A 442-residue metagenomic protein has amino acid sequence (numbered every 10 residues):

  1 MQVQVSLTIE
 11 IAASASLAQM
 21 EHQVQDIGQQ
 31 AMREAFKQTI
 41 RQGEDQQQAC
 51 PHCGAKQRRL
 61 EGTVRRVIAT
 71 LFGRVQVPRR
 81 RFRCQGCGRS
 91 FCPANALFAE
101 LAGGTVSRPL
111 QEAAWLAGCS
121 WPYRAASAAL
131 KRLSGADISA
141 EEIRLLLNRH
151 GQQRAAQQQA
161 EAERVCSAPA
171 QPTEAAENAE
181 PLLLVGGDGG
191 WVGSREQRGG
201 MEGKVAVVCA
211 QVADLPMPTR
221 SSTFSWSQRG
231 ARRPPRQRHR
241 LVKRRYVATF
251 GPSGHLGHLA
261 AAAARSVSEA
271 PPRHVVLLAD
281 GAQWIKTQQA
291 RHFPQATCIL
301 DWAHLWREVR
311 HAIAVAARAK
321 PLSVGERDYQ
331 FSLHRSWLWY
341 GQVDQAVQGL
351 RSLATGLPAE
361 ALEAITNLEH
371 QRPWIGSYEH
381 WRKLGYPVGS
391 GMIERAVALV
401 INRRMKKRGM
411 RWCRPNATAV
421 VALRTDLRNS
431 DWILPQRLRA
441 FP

Functional and structural regions predicted by a protein language model:
M1-L7, Q47-C50, L60: Intrinsically disordered, low-complexity linear regions
M1-Q38, R79-P442: Catalytic center-proximal scaffold of phosphoryl-transfer enzymes
M32-Q42, I68-V75: Short, intrinsically disordered, charge-biased short linear motifs at domain edges
T39-A49, V64, V77-R80: Short metal-coordination and nucleic-acid-contact micro-motifs, chiefly zinc-binding Cys/His arrays
P51-A55, G86: Short, cysteine/histidine-rich loop/knuckle motifs that typically chelate Zn2+
G54-R58, F91: Cys/His-rich microdomains that often coordinate metals
Q57, V75-V77: Short, isolated positions in well-ordered beta-strands
L60-V64, A94-L97: Short Cys/His-rich "knuckle" micro-motifs
